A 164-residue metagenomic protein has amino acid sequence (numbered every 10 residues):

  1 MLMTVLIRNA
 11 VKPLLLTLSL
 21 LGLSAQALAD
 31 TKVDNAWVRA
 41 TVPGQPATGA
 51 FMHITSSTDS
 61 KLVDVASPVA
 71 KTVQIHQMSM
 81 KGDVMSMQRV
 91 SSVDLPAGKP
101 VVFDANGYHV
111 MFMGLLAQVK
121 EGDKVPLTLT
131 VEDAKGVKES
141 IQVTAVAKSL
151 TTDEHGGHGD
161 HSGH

Functional and structural regions predicted by a protein language model:
L2-L15: Bacterial N-terminal signal peptides that target proteins for export
L16-T17, A27: Cleavable N-terminal signal peptides
G22-S24: N-terminal signal peptide c-region/cleavage motif recognized by signal peptidases
D30-H164: Compact, glycine-rich, soluble single-domain proteins
